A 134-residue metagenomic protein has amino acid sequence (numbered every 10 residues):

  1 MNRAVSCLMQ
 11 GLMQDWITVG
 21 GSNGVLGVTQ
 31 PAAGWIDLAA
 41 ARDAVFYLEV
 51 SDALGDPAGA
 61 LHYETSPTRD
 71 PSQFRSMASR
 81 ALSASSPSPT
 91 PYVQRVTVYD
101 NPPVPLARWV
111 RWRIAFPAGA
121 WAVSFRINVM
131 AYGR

Functional and structural regions predicted by a protein language model:
M1-S22, Y132-R134: Short, intrinsically disordered N-terminal pre-domain segments
C7-M9, V28, P67, P102-P105: Intrinsically disordered, low-complexity regions enriched in Ser/Pro/Gly/Gln/His and often acidic
G11, P31-A33, D43-V45: Intrinsic-disorder/low-complexity, polar/charged segments enriched in Ser/Thr/Lys/Arg/Asp/Glu/Gln
T18-A39, S51-Q73, L82-V98, A120-W121: Surface-exposed ligand/attachment interfaces on beta-rich extracellular proteins
R42-L48, P102-F125: Noncatalytic modules at the cell exterior or secretory-pathway interfaces, chiefly beta-strand-rich lectin/adhesion
V50-D52, F116, A131: Short beta-strand segments enriched in hydrophobic/aromatic residues within well-folded beta-rich domains
Y63, I127-V129: Hydrophobic beta-strand positions in blades of beta-propellers and related beta-sheet-rich domains
M77-S79: Acidic, glycine/polar-enriched metal-coordinating patches/loops that mediate binding to polyanionic ligands
